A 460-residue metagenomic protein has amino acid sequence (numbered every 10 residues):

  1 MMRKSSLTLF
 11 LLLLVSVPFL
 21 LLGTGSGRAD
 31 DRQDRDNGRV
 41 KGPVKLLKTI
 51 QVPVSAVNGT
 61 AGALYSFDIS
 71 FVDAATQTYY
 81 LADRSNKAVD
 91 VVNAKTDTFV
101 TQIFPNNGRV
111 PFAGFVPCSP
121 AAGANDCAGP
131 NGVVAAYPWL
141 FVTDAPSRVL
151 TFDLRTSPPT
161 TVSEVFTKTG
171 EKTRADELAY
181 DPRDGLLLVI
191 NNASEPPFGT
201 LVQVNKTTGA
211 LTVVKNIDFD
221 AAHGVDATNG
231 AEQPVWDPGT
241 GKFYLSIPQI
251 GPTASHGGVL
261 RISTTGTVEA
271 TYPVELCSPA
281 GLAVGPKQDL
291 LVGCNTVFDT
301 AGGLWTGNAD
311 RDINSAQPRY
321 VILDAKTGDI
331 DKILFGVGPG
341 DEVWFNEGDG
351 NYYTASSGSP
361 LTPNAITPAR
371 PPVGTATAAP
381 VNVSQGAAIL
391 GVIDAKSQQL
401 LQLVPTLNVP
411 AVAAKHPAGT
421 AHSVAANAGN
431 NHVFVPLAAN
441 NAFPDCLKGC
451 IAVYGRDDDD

Functional and structural regions predicted by a protein language model:
M1-L11: Bacterial N-terminal signal peptides that target proteins for export
F10-G23: Bacterial N-terminal signal peptides
T24-D460: Predominantly soluble domains enriched in secretory-pathway, periplasmic, or organellar proteins
